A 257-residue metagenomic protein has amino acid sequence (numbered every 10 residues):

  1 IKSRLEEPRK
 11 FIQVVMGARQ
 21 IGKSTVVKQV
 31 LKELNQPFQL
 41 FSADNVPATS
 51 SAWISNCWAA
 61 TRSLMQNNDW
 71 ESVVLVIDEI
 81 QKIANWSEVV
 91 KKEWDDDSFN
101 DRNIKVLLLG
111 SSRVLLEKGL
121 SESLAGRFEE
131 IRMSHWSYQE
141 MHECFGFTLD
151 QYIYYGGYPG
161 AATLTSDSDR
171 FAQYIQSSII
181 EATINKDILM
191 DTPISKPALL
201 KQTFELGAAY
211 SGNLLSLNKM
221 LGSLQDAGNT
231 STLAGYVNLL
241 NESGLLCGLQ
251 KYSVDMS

Functional and structural regions predicted by a protein language model:
I1-E7: Pre-Walker A adenine-sensing motif
V15: Hydrophobic anchor at the beta1->P-loop junction of P-loop NTPases
K23: Conserved lysine of the Walker
V26, V30: Hydrophobic positions on the alpha1 helix immediately C-terminal to the Walker A/P-loop
F41-E71: Short glycine-rich substrate-engagement loop in P-loop NTPases that contacts/grips substrate
S87-L108: Conserved catalytic/switch belt of AAA+ P-loop NTPases
V114-E129, F145-G146: Short regulatory helix/loop adjacent to the ATP-binding pocket of P-loop NTPases
D169-S257: Accessory nucleic acid-recognition modules appended to NTPase machines
